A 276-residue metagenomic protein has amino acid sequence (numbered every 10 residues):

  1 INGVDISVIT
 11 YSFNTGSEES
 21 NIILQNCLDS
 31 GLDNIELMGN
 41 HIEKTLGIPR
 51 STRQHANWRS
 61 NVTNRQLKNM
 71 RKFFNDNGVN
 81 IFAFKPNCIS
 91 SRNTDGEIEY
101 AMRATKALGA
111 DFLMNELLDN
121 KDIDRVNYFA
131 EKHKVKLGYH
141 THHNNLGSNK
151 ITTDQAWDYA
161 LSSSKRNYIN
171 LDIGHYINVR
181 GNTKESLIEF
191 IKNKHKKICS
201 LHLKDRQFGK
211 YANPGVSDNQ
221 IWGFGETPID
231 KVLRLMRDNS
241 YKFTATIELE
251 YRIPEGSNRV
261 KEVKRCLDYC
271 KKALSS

Functional and structural regions predicted by a protein language model:
I1-N34, H41, D158-S276: Histidine-acidic metal/acid-base catalytic patches
S12-N14, H55-N61, K85-S90, D111-L113 (+2 more regions): The substrate-binding groove and active-site-proximal loops of carbohydrate-active enzymes, especially glycoside
S20, T63, L67, T94 (+9 more regions): Aromatic/hydrophobic pocket-lining residues that form the small-molecule binding cavity in soluble enzyme cores
E36-N69: Glycine-rich, proline-tolerant flexible connector loops at the mouths of alpha/beta enzymes
M38, K85-N87, E116, K204 (+1 more regions): Conserved residues at the C-terminal ends of beta-strands
I42-E43, C88-I89, N120, N145 (+2 more regions): Positions that flank functional sites
L46-P49, N93-G96, G256: Metal-dependent catalytic neighborhoods of phosphoester/phosphodiester hydrolases
F73, N77-Y168, N178: Active-site acidic/histidine proton-transfer and metal-coordination neighborhood in alpha/beta enzyme cores
